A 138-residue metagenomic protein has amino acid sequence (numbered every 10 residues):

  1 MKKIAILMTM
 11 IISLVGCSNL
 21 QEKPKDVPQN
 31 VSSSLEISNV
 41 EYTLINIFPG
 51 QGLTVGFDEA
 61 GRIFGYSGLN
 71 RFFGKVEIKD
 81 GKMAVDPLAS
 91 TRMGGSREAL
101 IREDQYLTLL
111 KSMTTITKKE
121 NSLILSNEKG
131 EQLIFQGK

Functional and structural regions predicted by a protein language model:
M1-I4: Positively charged n-region of N-terminal signal peptides that target proteins for export
I6-I11: Hydrophobic helical h-region of N-terminal Sec-dependent signal peptides in bacterial secretory/periplasmic proteins
C17-K138: Lipid interaction determinants
